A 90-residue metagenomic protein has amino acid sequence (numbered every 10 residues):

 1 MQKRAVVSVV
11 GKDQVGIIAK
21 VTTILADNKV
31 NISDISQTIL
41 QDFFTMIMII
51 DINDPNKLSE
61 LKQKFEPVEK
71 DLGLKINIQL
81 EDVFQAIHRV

Functional and structural regions predicted by a protein language model:
M1-V90: A conserved regulatory-domain signal marking ACT and ACT-like small-molecule sensing domains and adjacent regulatory
